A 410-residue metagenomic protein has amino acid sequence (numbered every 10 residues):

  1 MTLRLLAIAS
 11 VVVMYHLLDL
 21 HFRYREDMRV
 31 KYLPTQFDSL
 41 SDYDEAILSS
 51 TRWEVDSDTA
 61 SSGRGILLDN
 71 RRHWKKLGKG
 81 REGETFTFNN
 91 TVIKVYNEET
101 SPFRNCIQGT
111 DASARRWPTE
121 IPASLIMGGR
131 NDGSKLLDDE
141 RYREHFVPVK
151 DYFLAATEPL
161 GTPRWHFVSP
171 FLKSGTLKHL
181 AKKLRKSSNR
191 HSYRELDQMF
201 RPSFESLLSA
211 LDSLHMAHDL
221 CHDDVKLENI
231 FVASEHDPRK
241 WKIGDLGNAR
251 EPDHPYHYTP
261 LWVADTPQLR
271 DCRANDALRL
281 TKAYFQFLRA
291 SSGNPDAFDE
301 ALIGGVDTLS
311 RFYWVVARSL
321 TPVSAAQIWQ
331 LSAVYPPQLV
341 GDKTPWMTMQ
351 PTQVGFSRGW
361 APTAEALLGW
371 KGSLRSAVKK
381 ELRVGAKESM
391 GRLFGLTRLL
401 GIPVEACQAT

Functional and structural regions predicted by a protein language model:
T2, A7-S10, D271, K282-T410: Helical subdomain adjoining the active site within ATP-dependent kinase catalytic cores
L6-K75: Juxta-kinase regulatory segment immediately upstream of eukaryotic protein kinase catalytic domains
R81-L137: ATP-binding glycine-rich loop module of kinase domains
L136-D197: Conserved structural core of kinase catalytic domains
L207-A217: Conserved hydrophobic alpha-helix
H215-A233: Catalytic-loop of the protein kinase fold
N229-L246: Conserved protein kinase catalytic/activation segment
